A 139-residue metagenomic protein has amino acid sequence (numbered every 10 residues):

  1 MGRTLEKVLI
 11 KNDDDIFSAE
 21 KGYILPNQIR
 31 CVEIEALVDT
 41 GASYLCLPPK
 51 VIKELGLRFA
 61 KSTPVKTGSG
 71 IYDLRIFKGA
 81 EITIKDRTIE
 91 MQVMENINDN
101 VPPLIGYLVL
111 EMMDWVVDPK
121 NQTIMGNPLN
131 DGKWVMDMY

Functional and structural regions predicted by a protein language model:
M1-Y139: Pepsin/retropepsin-fold aspartyl endopeptidases
